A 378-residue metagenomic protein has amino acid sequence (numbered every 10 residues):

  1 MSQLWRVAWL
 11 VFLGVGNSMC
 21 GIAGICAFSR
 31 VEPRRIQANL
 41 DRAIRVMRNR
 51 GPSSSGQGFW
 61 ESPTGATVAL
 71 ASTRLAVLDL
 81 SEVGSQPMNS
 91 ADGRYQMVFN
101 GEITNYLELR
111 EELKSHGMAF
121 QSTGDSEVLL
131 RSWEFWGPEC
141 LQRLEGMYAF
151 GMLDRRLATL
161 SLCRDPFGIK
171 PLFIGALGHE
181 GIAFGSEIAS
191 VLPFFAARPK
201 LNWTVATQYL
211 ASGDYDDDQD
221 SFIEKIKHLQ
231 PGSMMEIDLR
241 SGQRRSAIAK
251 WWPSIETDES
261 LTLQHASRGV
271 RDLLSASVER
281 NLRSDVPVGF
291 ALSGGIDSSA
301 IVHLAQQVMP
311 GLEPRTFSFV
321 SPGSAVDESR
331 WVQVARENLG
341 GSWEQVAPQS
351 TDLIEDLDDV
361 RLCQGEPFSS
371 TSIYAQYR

Functional and structural regions predicted by a protein language model:
G16-G365: Cysteine-centered catalytic environments shared across enzyme families
T371-R378: Adenylate-forming
